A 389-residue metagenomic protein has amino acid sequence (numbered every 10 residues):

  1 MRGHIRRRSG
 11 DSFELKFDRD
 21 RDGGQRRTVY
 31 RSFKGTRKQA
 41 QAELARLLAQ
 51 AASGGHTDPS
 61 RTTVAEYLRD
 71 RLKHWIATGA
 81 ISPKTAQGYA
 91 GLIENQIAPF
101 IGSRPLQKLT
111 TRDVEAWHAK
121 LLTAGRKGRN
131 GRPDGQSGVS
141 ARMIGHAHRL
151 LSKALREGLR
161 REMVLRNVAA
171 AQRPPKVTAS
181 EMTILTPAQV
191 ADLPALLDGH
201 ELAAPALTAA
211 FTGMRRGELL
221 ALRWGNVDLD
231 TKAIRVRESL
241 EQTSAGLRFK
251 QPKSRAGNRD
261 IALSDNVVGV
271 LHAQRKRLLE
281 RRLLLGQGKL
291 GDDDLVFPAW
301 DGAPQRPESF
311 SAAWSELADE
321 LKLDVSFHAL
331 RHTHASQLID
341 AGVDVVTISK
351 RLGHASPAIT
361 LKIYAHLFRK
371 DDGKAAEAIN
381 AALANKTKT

Functional and structural regions predicted by a protein language model:
M1-S32, K84, T231-A233, E238: Short, Arg/Lys-rich segments that mark the N-terminal edge of DNA/RNA- and chromatin-recognition modules
G35-A51: A short, charged, amphipathic alpha-helix used as a generic interaction element across diverse proteins
E43, D58-L159, A171, Q189 (+2 more regions): Short, Lys/Arg-enriched alpha-helical recognition elements, typified by the DNA-recognition helix
A124-P133, A191-A203, T212, I261 (+3 more regions): Short, basic (Lys/Arg/His-rich) helix/loop patches that form interaction surfaces in the mid-to-C-terminal regions
K127-R149, R160-L222, D230, E241 (+4 more regions): Basic, Lys/Arg- and aromatic-enriched nucleic-acid-binding interface segment
A169-Q172, T231-R237, S326, Q337 (+2 more regions): Short functional hotspots where side chains directly engage DNA or cofactors
A195, T231, L240-V267, A273 (+6 more regions): C-terminal secondary-structure termini that scaffold catalytic or DNA-interacting sites
